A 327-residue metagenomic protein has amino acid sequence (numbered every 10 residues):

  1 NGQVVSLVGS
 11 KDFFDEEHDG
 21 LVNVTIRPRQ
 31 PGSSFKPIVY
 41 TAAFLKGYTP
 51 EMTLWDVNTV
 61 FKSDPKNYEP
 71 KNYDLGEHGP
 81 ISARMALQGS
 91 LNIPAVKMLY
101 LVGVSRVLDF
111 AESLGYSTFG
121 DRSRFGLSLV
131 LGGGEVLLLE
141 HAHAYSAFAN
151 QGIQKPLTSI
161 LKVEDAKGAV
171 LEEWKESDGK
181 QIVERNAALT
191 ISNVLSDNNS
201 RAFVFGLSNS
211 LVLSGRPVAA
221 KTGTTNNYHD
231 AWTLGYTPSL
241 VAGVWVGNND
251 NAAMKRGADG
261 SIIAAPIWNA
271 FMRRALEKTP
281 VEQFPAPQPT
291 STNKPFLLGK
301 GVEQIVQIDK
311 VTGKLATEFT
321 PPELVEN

Functional and structural regions predicted by a protein language model:
N1-R29, S33-S34, K46-M52, S105-S113 (+1 more regions): Periplasmic/cell-envelope proteins involved in peptidoglycan metabolism and beta-lactam response
V4-V24, F35, M85, G89 (+3 more regions): A penicillin-recognizing enzyme superfamily signal
I26-P80, P156-V170, P289: Short, glycine/proline-biased beta-turn/loop segments that scaffold the active-site neighborhood
L54, R122-S123, S159, D230: Short loop/turn and capping residues at structural boundaries
L54-T59, S63, Y73-Y116, S123-F148 (+1 more regions): Active-site-adjacent helix/loop patches that line small-molecule binding or acyl-intermediate pockets
G120-S123, S210: Short helix/loop segment immediately N-terminal to the Walker
